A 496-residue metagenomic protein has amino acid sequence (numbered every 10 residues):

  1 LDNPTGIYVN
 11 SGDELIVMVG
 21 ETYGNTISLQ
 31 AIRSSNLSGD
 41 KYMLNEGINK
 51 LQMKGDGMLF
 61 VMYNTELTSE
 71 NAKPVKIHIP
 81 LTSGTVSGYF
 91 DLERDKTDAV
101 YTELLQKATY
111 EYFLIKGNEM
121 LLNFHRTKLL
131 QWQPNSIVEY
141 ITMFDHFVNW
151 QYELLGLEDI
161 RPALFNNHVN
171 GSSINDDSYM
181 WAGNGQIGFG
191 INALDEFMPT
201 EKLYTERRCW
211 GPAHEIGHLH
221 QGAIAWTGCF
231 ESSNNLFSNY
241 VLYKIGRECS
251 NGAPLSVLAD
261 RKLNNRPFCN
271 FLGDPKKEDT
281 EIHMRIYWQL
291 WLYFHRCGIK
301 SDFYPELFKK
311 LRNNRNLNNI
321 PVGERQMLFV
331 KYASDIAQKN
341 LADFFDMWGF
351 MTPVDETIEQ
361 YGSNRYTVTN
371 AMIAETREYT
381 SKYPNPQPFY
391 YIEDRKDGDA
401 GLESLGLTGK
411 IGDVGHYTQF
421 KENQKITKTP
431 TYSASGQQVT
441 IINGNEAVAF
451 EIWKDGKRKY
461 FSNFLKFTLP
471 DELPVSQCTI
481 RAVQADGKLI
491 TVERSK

Functional and structural regions predicted by a protein language model:
L1-Y89, K428-K496: Beta-strand-enriched, solvent-exposed domains that form extended recognition/catalytic surfaces
T22-Y23, P134-I141, G323, D335: Generic detection of long, well-ordered alpha-helical segments
G39-M43, A99-Q106, Y417-E422, R458: Short, solvent-exposed secondary-structure boundary motifs
K54, E111-L121, F230-Y240, S334-I358: Short, solvent-exposed linear motifs at loop/edge-of-secondary-structure regions
T65-K73, F294-S301, D355-Y366: Intrinsically disordered, low-complexity coil segments
H78-L114: Low-complexity, Pro/Ser/Thr- and charge-rich linker/hinge segments at domain boundaries
Y101-K310, N314-N319, F329: Catalytic cores of extracellular degradative/oxidative enzymes
V322-Y460, L473-G487, E493-S495: Beta/coil-rich, acidic/histidine-enriched accessory regions frequently appended to metallopeptidases
